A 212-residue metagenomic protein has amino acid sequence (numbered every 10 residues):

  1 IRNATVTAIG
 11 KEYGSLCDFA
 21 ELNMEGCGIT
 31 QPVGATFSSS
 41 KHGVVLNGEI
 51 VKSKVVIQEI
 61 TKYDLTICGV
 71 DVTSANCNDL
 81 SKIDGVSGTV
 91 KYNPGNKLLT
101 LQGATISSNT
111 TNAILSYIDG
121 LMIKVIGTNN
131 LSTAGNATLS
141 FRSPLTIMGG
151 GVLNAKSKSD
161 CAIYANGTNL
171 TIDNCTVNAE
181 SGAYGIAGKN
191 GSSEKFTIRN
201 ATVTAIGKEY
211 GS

Functional and structural regions predicted by a protein language model:
I1-S212: A composition-driven surface/loop motif
